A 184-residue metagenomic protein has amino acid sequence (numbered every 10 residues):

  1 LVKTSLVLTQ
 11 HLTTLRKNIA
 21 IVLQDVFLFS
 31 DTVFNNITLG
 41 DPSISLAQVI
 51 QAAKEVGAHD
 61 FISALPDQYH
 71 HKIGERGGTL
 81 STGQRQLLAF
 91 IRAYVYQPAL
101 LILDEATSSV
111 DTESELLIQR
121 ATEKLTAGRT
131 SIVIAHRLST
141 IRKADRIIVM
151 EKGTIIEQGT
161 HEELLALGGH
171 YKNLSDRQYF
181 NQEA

Functional and structural regions predicted by a protein language model:
L6-A20: ABC ATPase NBD coupling module
L8, L46, E157-Q158: A structural signal for short, well-ordered beta-strand elements
L12, L46, L167: Short adenine-binding "F-helix/F-box" segment of the Bergerat
R16-D25, V33-N36, A52-A58, Q68-G168 (+1 more regions): ABC-family ATPase nucleotide-binding domain "signature/switch" substructure
T38-L46: ABC-type ATPase nucleotide-binding domains, specifically the catalytic core motifs of the NBD
D176-A184: ABC ATPase nucleotide-binding domains
